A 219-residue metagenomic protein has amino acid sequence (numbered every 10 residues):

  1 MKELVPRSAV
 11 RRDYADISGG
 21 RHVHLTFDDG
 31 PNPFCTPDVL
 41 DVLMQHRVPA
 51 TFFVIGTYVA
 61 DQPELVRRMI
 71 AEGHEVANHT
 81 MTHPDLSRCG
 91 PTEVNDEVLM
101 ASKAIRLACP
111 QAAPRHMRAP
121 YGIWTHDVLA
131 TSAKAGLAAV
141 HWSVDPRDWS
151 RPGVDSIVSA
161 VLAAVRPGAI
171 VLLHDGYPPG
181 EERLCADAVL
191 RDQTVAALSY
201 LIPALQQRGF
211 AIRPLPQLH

Functional and structural regions predicted by a protein language model:
M1-T26, P31-Q45, D61-E64, V195 (+1 more regions): N-terminal pre-catalytic segment of deacetylase/amide-hydrolase enzymes
H22-V23, M44-A186: Metal-dependent polysaccharide deacetylase catalytic core of the NodB/CE4 family, i.e., the active-site-bearing domain
P33, R151, D155, R191-V195: Short, solvent-exposed loop/helix junctions and linker helices that flank or host conserved functional motifs
L162-P216: Catalytic grooves of carbohydrate-active enzymes
